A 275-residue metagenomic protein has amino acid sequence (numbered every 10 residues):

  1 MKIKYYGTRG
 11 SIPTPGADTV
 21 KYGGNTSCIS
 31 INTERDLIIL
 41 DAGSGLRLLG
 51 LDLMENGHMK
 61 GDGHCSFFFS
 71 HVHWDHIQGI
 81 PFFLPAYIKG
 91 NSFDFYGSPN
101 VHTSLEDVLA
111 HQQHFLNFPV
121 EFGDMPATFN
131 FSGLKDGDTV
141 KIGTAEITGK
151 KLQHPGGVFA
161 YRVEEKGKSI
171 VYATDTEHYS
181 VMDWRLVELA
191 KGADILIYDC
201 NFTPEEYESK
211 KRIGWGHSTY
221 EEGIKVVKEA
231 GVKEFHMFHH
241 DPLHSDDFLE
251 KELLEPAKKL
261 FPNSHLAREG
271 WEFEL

Functional and structural regions predicted by a protein language model:
M1-V171, L186-V187, K251-L275: Binuclear metal-dependent hydrolase catalytic cores
L40, S70, T174, Y198-C200 (+1 more regions): Active-site flanking residues adjacent to catalytic metal/cofactor-binding acidic residues
H178-E269: Cap/insert and terminal regions of metallo-dependent hydrolase folds
